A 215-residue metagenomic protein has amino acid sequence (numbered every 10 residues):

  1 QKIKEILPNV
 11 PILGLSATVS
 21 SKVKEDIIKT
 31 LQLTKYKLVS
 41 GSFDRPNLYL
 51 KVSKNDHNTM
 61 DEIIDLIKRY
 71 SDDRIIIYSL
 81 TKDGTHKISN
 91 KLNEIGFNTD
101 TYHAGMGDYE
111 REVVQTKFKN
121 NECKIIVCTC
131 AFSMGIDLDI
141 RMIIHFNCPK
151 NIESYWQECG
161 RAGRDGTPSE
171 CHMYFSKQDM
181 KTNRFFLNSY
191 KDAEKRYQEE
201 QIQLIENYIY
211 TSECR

Functional and structural regions predicted by a protein language model:
Q1-E200: Helicase motor core with emphasis on the C-terminal RecA-like subdomain
K191-R215: C-terminal accessory/connector segments of nucleic-acid motor ATPases
